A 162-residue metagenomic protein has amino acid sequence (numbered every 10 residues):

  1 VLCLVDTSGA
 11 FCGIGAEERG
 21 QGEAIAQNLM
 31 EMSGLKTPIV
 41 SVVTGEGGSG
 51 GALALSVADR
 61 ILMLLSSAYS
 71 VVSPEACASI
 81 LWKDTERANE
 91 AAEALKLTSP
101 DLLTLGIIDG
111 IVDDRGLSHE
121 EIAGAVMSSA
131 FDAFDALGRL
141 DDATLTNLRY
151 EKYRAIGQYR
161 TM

Functional and structural regions predicted by a protein language model:
L2: Hydrophobic "anchor" residues on beta-strands that sit immediately upstream of conserved functional sites
V5-F131, D135, R139: Conserved catalytic cores of soluble enzyme domains, especially glycine-rich substrate-binding beta-alpha loops
A133-M162: C-terminal alpha-helix plus adjacent terminal tail
